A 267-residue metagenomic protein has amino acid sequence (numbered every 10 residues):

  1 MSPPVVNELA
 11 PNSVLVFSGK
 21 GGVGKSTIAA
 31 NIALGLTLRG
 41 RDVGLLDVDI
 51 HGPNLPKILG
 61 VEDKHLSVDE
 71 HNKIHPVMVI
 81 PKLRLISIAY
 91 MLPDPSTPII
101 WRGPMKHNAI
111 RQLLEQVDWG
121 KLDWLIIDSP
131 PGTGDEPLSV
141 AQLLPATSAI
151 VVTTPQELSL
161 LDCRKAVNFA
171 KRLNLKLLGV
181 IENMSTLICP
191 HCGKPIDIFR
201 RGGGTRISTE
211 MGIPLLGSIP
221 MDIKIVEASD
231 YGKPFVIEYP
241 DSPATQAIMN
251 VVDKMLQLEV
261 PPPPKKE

Functional and structural regions predicted by a protein language model:
M1-V23, T37, K64, M249-V252 (+2 more regions): Extreme N-terminal, non-catalytic leader segments that precede Walker-type/kinase nucleotide-binding cores
N7, G52, G103-R111, G134 (+4 more regions): Amphipathic alpha-helical transducer elements in NTP-driven molecular machines
N12-D47, V167: Walker A/P-loop phosphate-binding motif and the immediately C-terminal alpha-helix
D42-G44, V48-L92, H107, T205: Phosphate-binding loop that captures ATP/GTP phosphates
I86, I110, S129, Q142 (+2 more regions): Glycine-rich phosphate-binding loops of nucleotide-dependent enzymes
M91-V140: Phosphate-binding/switch loop-helix module in NTP-utilizing enzymes
D123-W124, P130-A228: Conserved catalytic-core segment of NTP-binding enzymes
Y231-A244: C-terminal boundary of histidine-terminating zinc-finger modules
